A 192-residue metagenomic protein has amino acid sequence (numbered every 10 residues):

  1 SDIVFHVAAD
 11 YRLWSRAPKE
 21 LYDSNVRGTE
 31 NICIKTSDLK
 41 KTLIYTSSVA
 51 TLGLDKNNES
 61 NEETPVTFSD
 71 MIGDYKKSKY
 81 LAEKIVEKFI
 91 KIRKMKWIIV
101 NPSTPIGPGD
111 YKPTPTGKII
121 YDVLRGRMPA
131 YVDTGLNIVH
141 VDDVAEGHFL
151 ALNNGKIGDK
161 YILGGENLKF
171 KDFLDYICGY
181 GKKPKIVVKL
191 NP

Functional and structural regions predicted by a protein language model:
S1-S24: NAD(P)H-binding glycine-rich loop region in Rossmannoid oxidoreductase-like domains and their noncatalytic homologs
L13, V49-E59, P105-Y111: Conserved catalytic-site region of short-chain dehydrogenase/reductase
E20-N31, K77-S78, V139: Glycine-rich NAD(P)-binding loop of the Rossmann-fold in SDR/ketoreductase-type enzymes
R27-D74: Conserved Rossmann-fold NAD(P)-dependent oxidoreductase catalytic core, especially the SDR/UDP-sugar
F68-S69, K118-V139, D143: A conserved pocket-lining segment of Rossmann-fold NAD(P)-dependent short-chain dehydrogenase/reductase
K84-P108: Conserved beta-loop-beta element that borders a ligand/cofactor-binding pocket
R93-M95, G107-K118, A151-Y161, K183-P184: Glycine/proline-rich active-site loop of Rossmann-fold NAD(P)-dependent oxidoreductases
G147-P192: Mid/C-terminal beta-alpha module of Rossmann-like enzyme folds, strongest in SDR-family dehydrogenases/epimerases
